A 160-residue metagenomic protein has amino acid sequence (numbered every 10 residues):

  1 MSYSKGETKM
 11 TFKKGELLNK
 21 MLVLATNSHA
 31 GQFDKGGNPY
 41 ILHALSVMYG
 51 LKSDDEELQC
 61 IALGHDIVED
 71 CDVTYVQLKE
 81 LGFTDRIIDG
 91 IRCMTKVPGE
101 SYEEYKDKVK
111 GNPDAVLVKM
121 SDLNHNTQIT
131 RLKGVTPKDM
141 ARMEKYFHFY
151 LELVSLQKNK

Functional and structural regions predicted by a protein language model:
S2-K160: Active-site helical microenvironments for divalent-metal-assisted chemistry
